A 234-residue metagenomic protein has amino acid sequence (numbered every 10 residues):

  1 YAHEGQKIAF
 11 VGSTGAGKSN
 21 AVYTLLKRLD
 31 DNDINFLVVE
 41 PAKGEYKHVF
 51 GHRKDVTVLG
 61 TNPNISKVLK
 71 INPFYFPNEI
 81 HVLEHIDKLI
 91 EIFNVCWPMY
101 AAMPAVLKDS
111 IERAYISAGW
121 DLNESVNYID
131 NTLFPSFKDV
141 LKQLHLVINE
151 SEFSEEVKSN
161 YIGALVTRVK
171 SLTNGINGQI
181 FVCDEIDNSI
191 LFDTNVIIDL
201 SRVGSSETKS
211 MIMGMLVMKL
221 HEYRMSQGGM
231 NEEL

Functional and structural regions predicted by a protein language model:
Y1-G5, L191: Phosphate-binding P-loop
F10: Hydrophobic anchor at the beta1->P-loop junction of P-loop NTPases
T14: The conserved Walker
K18: Conserved lysine of the Walker
A21: Hydrophobic positions on the alpha1 helix immediately C-terminal to the Walker A/P-loop
L26-L234: P-loop NTPase motor domains
